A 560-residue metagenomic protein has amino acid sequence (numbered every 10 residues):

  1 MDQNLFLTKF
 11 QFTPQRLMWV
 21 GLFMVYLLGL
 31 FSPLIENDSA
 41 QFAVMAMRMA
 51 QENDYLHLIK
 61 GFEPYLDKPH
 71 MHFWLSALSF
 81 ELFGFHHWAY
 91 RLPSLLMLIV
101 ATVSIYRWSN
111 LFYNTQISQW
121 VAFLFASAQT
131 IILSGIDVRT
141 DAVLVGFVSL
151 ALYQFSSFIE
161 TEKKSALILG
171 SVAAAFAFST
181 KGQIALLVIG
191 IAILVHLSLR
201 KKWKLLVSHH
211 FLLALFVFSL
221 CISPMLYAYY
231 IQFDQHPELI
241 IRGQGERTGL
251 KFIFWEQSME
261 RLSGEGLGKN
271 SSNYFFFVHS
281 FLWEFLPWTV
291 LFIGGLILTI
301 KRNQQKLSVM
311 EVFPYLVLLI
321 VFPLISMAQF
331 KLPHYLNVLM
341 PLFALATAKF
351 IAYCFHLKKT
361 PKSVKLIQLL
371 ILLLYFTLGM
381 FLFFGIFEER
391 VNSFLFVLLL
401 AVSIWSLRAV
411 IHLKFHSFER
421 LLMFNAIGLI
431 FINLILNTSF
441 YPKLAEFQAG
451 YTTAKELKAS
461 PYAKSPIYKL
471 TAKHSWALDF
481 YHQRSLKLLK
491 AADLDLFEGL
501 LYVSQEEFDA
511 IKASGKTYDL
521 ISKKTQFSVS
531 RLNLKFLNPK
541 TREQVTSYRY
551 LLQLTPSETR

Functional and structural regions predicted by a protein language model:
K9, L111, T115, A151-L169 (+2 more regions): Membrane-interface transmembrane helices that cradle and orient dolichyl/undecaprenyl
Q11-V20, I105-S127: Transmembrane-helix signature of polytopic, membrane-embedded enzymes that assemble or transfer cell-envelope glycans
F23-V25, Q41-P64, M71-W74, L78 (+1 more regions): Extracytosolic helix-loop segments that constitute the early lumenal/periplasmic catalytic or substrate-binding loops
L92-F112, L150: Transmembrane-helix motifs of polytopic, lipid-linked glycan transferases
T130-V143: Short acidic/glycine- and proline-prone juxtamembrane loop motifs at membrane-interface regions of multi-pass membrane
L133, A166-K181, F322-S326: Membrane-interface alpha helices of multi-pass inner-membrane proteins
I168, L262, L298-R560: Membrane-embedded architecture of ER/inner-membrane glycosylation machinery
A185-H334, L339-L342, A348-F350, S363-L370 (+1 more regions): Transmembrane-lumen/periplasm boundary regions of multi-pass, lipid-linked membrane glycan transferases
